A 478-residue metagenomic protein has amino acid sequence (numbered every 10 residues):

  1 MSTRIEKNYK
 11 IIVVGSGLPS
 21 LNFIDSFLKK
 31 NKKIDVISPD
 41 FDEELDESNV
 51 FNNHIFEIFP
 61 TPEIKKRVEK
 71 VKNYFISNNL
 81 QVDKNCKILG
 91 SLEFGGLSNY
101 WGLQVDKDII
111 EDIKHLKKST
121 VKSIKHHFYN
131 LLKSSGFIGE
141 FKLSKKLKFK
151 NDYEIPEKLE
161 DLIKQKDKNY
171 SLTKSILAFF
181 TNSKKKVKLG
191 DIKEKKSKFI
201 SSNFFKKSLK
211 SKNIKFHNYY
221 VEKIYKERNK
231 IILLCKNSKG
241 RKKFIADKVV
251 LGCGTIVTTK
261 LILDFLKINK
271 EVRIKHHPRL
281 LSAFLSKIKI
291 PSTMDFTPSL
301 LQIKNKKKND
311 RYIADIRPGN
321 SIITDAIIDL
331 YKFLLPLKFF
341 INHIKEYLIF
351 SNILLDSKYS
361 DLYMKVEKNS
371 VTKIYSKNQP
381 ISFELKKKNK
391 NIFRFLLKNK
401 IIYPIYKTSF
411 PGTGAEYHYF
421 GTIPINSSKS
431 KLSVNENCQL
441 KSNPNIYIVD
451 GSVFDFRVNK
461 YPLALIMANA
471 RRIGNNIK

Functional and structural regions predicted by a protein language model:
S2-H115, C235, N269-S286, D295: N-terminal glycine-rich phosphate/pyrophosphate-binding loop and immediately adjacent elements
K10, D247, P444: Conserved acidic residues
G17-L18, I256, V453: Residue-level detector of alpha-helix initiation sites
L28-K29, V36-F51, I224-K226, L234-I303 (+3 more regions): Glycine-rich loop(s) and the adjacent beta-strand/alpha-helix scaffold that form part
N73-I88, F94-L97, D106, I268-R273 (+5 more regions): FAD cofactor-binding and catalytic pocket of flavoenzymes
L116, P380, V458-L465: Short alpha-helix boundary/capping segments
K117-N213, H217-V221, A415-Y417, T422-P424: Conserved redox-cofactor binding core of oxidoreductases
T181-K193, H217, K223-Y225, E384-R457 (+1 more regions): A glycine-rich dinucleotide-binding beta-alpha-beta segment and adjacent secondary-structure elements that constitute
